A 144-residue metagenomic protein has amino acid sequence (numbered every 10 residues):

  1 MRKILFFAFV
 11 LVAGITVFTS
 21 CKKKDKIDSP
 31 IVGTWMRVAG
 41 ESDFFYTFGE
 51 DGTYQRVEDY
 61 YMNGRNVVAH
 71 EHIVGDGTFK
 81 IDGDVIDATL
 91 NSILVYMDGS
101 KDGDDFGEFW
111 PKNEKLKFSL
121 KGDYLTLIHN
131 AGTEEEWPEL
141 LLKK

Functional and structural regions predicted by a protein language model:
M1-S20: Sec-dependent bacterial lipoprotein signal peptides
C21-K144: Lipid interaction determinants
